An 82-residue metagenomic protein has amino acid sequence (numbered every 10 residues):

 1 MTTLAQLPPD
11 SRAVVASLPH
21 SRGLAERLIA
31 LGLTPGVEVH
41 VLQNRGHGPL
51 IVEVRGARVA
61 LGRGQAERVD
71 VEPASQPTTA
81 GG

Functional and structural regions predicted by a protein language model:
L4, D10, N44-G82: C-terminal structural segments of small proteins and small subunits
L4, L28-G32: Short, surface-exposed secondary-structure edge patches
Q6-P19: Short, basic/aromatic beta-hairpin or loop at an interaction surface
A16-S17, G32, I51-V54: Short, acidic/hydrophobic/Gly-rich beta-strand patch recurrent on exposed beta strands that often constitutes part
G23-R27: Short alpha-helix capping/helix-loop boundary micro-motifs
P35-V41: Conserved beta-strand/loop element in small beta-rich adapter and peptidoglycan-binding domains
